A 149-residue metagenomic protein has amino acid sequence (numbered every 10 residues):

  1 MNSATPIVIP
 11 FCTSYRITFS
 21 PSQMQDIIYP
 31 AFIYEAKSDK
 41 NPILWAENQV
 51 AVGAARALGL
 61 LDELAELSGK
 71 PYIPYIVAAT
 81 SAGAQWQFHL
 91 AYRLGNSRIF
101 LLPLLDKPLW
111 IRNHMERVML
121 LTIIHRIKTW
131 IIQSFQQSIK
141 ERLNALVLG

Functional and structural regions predicted by a protein language model:
M1-A31, K37-G149: Extended catalytic cores and adjacent scaffolds of nucleotide/polyanion-binding enzymes
